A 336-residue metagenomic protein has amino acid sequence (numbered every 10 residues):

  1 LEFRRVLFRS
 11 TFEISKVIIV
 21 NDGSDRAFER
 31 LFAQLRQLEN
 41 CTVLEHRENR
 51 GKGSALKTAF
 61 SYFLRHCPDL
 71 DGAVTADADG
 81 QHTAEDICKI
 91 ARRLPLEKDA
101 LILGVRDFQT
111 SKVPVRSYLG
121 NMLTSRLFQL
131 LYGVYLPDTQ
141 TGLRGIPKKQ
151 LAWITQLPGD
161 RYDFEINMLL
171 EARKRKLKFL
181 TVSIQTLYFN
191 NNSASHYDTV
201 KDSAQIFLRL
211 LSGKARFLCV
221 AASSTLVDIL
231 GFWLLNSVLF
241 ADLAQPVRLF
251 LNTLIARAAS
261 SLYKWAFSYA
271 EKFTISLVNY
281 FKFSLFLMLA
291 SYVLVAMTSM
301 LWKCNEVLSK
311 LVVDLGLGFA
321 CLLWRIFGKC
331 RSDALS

Functional and structural regions predicted by a protein language model:
L1-L7: Short, small-residue-biased leader/transition segments that mark boundaries at the very start of proteins
F8-K16: Short, acidic, metal-binding catalytic loop of nucleotide-sugar glycosyltransferases
S15, C41-T42, D99: Short, conserved active-site loop motifs that form the nucleotide-linked donor/cofactor pocket
N21-R30, G80: A conserved acidic beta->alpha catalytic loop
R47-R50, S54-F63, A84-Y162, F189-Y197 (+1 more regions): Acceptor/aglycone-binding surface of glycosyltransferases and processive sugar-polymer synthases
C67-Q81: Short beta-strand-to-loop acidic/aromatic patch adjacent to the donor-nucleotide binding site
S117, L243-A256, C304-G316: Membrane-interface starts of transmembrane alpha-helices
L157-F240, A256-Y292, A296-M300, D314-L315 (+1 more regions): Hydrophobic helical membrane-anchoring modules
